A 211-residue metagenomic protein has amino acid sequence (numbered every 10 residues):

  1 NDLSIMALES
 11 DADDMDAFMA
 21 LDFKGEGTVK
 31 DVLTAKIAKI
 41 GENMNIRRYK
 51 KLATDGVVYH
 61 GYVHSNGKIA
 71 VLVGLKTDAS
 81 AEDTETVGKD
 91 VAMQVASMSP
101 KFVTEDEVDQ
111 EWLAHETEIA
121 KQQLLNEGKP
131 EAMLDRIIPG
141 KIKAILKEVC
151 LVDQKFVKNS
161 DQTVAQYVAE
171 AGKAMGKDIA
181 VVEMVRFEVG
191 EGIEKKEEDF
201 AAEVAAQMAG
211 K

Functional and structural regions predicted by a protein language model:
N1-K211: N-terminal assembly/interaction segments in proteins that build large macromolecular machines
